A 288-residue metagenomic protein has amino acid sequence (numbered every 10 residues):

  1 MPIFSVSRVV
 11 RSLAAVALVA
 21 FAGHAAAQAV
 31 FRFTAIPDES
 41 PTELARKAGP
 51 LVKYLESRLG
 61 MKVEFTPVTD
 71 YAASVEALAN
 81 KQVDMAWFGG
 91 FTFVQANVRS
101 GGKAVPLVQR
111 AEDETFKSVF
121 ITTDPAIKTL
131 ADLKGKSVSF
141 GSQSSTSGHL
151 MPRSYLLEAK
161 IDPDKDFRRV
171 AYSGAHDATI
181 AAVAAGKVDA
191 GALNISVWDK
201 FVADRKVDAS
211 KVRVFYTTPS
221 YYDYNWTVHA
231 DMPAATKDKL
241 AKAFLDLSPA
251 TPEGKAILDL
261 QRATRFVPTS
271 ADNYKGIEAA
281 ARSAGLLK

Functional and structural regions predicted by a protein language model:
M1-R8: N-terminal secretory signal peptides that target proteins for export/translocation
A22-H24: N-terminal signal peptide c-region/cleavage motif recognized by signal peptidases
Q28-A35, E39-P50, Y221-D223, T227-K288: An extracytoplasmic/periplasmic, membrane-proximal ligand-sensing/linker region
Q28-T92: Extracytoplasmic small-molecule ligand-binding "clamshell" domains of the periplasmic binding protein/Venus flytrap
D38-P41, E112-D113, I121-I127, S142-G148: Short coil/turn segments
A72-A86, R99-S100, A131-K134, A175-S196: Short helices/loops that flank or line small-molecule/ion binding pockets
E76-D132: Acidic, polar ligand-binding/catalytic clefts
A126, K136-A235: Pocket-lining segment of extracytoplasmic ligand-binding domains
